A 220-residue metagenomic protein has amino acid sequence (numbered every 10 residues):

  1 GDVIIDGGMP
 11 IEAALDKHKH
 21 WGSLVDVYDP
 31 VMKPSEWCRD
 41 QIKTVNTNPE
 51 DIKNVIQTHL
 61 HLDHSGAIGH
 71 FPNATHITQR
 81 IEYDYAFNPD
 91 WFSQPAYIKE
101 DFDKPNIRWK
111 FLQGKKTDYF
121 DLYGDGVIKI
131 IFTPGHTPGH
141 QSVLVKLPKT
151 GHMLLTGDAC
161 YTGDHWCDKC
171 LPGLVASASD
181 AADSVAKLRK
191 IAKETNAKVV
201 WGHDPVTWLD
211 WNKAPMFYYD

Functional and structural regions predicted by a protein language model:
G1-E36, S142-A159: Conserved beta-strand hairpin/beta-sheet module of binuclear metal-dependent hydrolase folds, prominently
G7-P10, L60, G135-T137, G157-A159 (+1 more regions): Active-site metal-binding loops of divalent metal-dependent hydrolases
H18-T78: Active-site metal-binding motif and surrounding structural segment of the metallo-beta-lactamase
Y28-D51, Q79-F132, S179-N196: Metallo-beta-lactamase
Q57-I68, P134-G135, L209-D220: Short, electropositive alpha-helical surface patch
I77-T78, F87-Y97, K104, H152 (+3 more regions): C-terminal/domain-terminus segments
D121-G124, L144-K146, G151-M153, G163 (+1 more regions): Divalent-metal (often Zn2+) His-rich catalytic cores of metallo-beta-lactamase-fold enzymes
T156-D180, S184: A hydrophobic, small-residue-rich beta->alpha segment in the mid-to-C-terminal subdomain of diverse proteins
